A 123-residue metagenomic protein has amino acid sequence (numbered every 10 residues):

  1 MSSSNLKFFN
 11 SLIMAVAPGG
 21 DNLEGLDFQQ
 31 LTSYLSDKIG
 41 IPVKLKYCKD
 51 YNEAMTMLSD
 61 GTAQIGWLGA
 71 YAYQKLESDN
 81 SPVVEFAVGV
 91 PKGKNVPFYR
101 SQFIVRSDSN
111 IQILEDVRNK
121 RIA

Functional and structural regions predicted by a protein language model:
M1-T62, A70: N-terminal hydrophobic or amphipathic helices and topogenic motifs
M14, L45, E85-F86, F103 (+1 more regions): Generic preference for hydrophobic
P18, K49, A87-V90, S107: Residues at the C-termini of beta-strands that transition into short coil/loop
G19, L68-A72, S107-S109: Solvent-exposed coil/turn segments that connect beta secondary-structure elements in extracytoplasmic/periplasmic
G40-P42, P82-V83, N119: A generic structural signal for alpha->beta connector loops
N52-G66, Y71, K75, D79-N80 (+2 more regions): Short helices/loops that flank or line small-molecule/ion binding pockets
L76-V90: Ligand-binding "clamshell"
G89-A123: A conserved helix-loop-strand patch within extracytoplasmic ligand-binding domains of the periplasmic binding
